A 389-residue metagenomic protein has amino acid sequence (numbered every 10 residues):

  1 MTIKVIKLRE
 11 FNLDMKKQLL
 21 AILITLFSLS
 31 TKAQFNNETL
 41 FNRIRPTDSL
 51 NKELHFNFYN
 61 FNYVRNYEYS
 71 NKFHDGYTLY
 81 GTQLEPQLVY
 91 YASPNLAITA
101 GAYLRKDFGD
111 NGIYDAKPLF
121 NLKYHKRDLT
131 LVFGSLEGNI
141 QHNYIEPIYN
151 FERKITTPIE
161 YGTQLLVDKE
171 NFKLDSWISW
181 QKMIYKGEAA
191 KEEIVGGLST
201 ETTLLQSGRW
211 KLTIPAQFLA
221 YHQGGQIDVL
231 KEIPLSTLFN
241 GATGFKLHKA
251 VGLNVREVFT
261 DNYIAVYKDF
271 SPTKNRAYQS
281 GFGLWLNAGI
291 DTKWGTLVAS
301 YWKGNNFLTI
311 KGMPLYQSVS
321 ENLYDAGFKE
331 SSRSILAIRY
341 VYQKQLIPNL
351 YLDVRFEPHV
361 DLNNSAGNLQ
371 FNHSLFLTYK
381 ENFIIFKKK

Functional and structural regions predicted by a protein language model:
M1-L40, L165, F371-K389: Bacterial Sec-dependent N-terminal signal peptides
K32-I113, P118-Y124, N372-E381, F386-K388: Beta-barrel outer-membrane channel/assembly domains of diderm bacteria
R65, I140-Y144, G224-G225: Short acidic/His/Gly/Ser-rich catalytic and metal-binding motifs that mark active-site loops of diverse hydrolases
Y69-F73, E146-P147, L315-Y324: Flexible, solvent-exposed loop segments that connect beta-strands
Y80, G112-Y114, T157, E192 (+1 more regions): Short, glycine/acidic-rich beta->alpha junctions
G81, G101, L119, K169-W177 (+2 more regions): Exposed, low-structure sequence patches enriched in small/polar residues
V89-N95, Y103, Y114-T130, G138-N139 (+5 more regions): Subset of outer-membrane beta-barrel
T130-E201: Surface-exposed coil loops of outer-membrane beta-barrel proteins
